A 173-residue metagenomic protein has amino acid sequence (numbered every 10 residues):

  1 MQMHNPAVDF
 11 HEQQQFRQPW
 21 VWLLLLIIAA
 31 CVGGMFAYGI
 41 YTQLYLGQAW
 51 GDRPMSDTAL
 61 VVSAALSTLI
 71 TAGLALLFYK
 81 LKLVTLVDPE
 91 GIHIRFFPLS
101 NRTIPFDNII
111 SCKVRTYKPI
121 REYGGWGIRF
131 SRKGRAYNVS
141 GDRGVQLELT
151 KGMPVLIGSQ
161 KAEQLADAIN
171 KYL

Functional and structural regions predicted by a protein language model:
M1-T58, Q164: N-terminal membrane-targeting/pre-transmembrane regions
M3, Q15-F16, I94-L156: Non-transmembrane, membrane-adjacent beta-strand/coil modules in membrane-associated proteins and peripheral
L66-L77, G127-I128, G134-N138: Short, solvent-exposed secondary-structure boundary motifs
T68-K113: Conserved beta-hairpin
E90-I92, G144, A168-L173: A generic structural signal for ordered secondary structure
V155-L173: Cytosol-/stroma-facing membrane-proximal "stalk/adaptor" domains immediately downstream of transmembrane anchors
